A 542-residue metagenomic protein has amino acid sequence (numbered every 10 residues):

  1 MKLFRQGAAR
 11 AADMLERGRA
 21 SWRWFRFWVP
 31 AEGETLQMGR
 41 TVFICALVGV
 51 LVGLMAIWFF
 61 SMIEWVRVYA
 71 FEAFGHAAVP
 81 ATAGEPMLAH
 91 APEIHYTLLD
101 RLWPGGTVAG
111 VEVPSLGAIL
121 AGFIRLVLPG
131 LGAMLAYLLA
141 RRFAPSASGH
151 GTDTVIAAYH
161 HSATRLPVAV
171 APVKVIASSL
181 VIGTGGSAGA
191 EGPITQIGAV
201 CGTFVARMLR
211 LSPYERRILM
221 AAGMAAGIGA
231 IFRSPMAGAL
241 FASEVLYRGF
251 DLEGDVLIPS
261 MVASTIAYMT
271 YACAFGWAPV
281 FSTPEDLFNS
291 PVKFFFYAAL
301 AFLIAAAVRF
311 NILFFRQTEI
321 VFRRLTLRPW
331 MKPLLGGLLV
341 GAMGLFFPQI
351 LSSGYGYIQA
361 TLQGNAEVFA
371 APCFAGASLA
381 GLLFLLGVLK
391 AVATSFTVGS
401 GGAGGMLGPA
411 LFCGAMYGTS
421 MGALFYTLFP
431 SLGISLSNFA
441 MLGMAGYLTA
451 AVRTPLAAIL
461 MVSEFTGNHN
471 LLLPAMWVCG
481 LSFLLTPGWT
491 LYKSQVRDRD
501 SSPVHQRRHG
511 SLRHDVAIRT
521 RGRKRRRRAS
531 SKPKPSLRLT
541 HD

Functional and structural regions predicted by a protein language model:
M1-D542: Alpha-helical transmembrane segments and immediately membrane-proximal extracytoplasmic
